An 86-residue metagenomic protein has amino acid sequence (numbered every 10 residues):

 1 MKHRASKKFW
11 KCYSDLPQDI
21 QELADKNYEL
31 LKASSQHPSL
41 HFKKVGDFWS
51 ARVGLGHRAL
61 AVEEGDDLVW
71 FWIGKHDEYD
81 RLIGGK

Functional and structural regions predicted by a protein language model:
M1-K26: Arg/Lys-rich, positively charged N-terminal/basic patches that mediate binding to nucleic acids
K2-R4, V53-K86: Enriched for short, Lys/Arg-rich terminal
A5-K8, L23, L40-V45, K86: Basic nucleic-acid-binding interfaces
W10, Y28, W49, W70-W72: Tryptophan-centered motif/residue detector
K11, S35-L40, G74-D77: Residue-level signal for pocket-adjacent positions within structured domains
E22-L31, R81, G85: Short, charge- and proline-biased low-complexity linear segments that act as flexible interaction/docking motifs
N27-V53: A short, surface-exposed loop/turn module that caps and links secondary-structure elements
